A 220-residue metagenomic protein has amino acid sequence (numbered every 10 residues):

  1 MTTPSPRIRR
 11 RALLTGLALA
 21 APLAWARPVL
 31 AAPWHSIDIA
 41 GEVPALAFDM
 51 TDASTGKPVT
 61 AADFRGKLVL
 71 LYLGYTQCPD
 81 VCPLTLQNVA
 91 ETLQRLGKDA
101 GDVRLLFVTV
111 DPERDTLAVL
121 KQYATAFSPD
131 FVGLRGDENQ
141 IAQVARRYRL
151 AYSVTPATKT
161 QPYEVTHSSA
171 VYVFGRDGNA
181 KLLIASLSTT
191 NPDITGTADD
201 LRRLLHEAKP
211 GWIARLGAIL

Functional and structural regions predicted by a protein language model:
M1-I8, T15-L23: N-terminal secretory signal peptides
L23-A47: N-proximal helix/coil linker or "cap" segments that precede and/or mark the start of modular domains
L46-A47, V69, S168-A170: Short loop/turn microsegments at loop-to-beta-strand junctions
D49-V69: A short beta-strand-turn-helix
D63-V81: Short active-site neighborhood of thiol/selenol oxidoreductases, capturing the structured segment around
L84-V144: Structural microenvironment flanking redox-active thiols in thiol-disulfide oxidoreductases
E138-E164: Thioredoxin-like thiol-disulfide oxidoreductase module
T160-L220: Thiol-/selenol-based redox modules, centered on thioredoxin-like and closely related oxidoreductase domains
